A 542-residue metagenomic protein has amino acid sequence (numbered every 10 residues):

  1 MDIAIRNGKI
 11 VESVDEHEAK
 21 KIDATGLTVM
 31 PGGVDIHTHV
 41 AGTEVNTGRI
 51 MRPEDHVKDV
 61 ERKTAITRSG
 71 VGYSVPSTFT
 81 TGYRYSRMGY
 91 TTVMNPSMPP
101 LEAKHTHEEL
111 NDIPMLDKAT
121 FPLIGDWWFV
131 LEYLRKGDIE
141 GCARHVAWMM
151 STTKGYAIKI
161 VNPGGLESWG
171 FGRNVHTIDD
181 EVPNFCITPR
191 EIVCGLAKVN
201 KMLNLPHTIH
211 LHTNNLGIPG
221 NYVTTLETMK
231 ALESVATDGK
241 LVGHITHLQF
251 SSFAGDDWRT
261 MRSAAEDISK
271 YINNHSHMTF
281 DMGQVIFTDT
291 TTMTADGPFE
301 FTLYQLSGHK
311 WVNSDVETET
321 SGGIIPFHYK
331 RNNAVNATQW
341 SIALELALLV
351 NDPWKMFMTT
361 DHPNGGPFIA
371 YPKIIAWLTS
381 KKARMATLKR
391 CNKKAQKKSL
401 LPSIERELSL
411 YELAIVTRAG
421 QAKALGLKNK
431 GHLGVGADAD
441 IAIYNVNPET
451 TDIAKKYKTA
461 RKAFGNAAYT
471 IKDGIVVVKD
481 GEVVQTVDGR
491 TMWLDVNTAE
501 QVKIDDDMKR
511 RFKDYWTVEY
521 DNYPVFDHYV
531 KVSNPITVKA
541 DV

Functional and structural regions predicted by a protein language model:
M1, R6, V14-E16, G42 (+6 more regions): Active-site microenvironment of metallo-dependent hydrolases
D15-M30: Active-site metal-binding motif and surrounding structural segment of the metallo-beta-lactamase
M30-H37, M94-P96, T246-H247, D281 (+1 more regions): Active-site neighborhood of phospho(di)ester-bond hydrolases with catalytic His/Asp-centered motifs
G32-T43, T208-L216: Histidine-centered catalytic micro-motifs
I36-E181: Divalent-metal coordination cores built from histidine and acidic residues
A41, L101-K104, W127-V130, G165-W169 (+8 more regions): Flexible loop/turn segments at secondary-structure boundaries
R52-V71, R173-P183, F299-I325, S380-K398: A solvent-exposed, charged loop/short amphipathic helix patch at secondary-structure junctions
D138-N162, L166-M356: Histidine/acidic residue-rich metal-binding segments in metalloenzymes
